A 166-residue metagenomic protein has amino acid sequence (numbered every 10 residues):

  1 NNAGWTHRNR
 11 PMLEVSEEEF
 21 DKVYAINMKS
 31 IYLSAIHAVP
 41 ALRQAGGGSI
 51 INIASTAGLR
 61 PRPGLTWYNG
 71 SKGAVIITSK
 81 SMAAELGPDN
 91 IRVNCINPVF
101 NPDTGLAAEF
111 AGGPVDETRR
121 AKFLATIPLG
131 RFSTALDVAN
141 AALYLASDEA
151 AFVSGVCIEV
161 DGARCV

Functional and structural regions predicted by a protein language model:
T6-N9, R60, A142-L143, S154-V166: Short C-terminal tail/terminal secondary-structure segment of NAD(P)H-dependent dehydrogenase/reductase domains
R10-M12, S16-D21, A111-G112, F123: Substrate-binding pocket helix/loop in short-chain dehydrogenase/reductase
L13, R60-T66, P88, G130 (+1 more regions): Active-site loop immediately N-terminal to the catalytic Tyr-X3-Lys motif of short-chain dehydrogenase/reductase
A35, S71, S79: Active-site helix of classical SDR
P40, A84-P88, A151: Alpha-helical segment proximal to the catalytic Tyr-Lys
S55: Residue(s) in the substrate-gating loop at a strand-loop-helix junction that position the organic substrate next
C95, E117-E149, V153, V160-G162: C-terminal helical subdomain
